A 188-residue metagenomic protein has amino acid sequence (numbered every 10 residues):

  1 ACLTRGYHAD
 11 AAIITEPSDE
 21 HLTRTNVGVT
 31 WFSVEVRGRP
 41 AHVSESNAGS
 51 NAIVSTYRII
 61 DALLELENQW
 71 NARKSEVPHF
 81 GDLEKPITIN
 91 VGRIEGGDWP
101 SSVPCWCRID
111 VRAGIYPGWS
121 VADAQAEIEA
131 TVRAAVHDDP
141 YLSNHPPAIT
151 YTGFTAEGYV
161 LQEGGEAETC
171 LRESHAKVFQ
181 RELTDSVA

Functional and structural regions predicted by a protein language model:
A1-W31: Acidic/histidine-rich catalytic neighborhood of metal-dependent amide-processing enzymes
S33-A188: Metal-dependent amide/peptide-bond hydrolase catalytic core, centered on the "pita-bread" metallohydrolase fold
